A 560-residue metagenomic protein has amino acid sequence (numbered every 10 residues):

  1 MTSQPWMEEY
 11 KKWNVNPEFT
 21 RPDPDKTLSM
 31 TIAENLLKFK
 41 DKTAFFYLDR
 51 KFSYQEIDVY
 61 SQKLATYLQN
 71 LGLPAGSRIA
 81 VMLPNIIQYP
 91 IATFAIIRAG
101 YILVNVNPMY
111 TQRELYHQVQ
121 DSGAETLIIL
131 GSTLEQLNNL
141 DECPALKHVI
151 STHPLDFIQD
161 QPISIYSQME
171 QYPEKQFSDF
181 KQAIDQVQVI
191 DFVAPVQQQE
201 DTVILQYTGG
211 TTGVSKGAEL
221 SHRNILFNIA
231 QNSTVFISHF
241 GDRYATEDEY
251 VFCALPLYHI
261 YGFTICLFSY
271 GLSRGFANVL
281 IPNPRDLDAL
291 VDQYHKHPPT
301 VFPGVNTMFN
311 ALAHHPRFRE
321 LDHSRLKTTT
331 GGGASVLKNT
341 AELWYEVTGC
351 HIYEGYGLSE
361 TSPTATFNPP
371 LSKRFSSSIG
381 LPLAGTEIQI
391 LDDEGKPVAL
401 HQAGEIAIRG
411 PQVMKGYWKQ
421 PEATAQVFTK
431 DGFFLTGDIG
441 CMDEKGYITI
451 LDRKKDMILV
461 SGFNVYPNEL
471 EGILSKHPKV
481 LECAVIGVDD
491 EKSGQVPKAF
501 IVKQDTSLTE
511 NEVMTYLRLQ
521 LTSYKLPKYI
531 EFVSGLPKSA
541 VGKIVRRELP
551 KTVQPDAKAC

Functional and structural regions predicted by a protein language model:
P24, D41-I86, P90-F94, T111-Y116: Conserved AMP-binding/adenylate-forming core of the ANL superfamily
S53-Q55, V203-A230: Conserved AMP-binding A3 loop
D58-K63, A218-R243, F309-N310: Conserved structural elements of the adenylate-forming
N70-L71, R98-Q182, Q504-D505, E531: Structural core segment of the AMP-binding/adenylate-forming
Y110, Y116-H117, T133, G410 (+7 more regions): AMP-binding/adenylate-forming catalytic core of the ANL superfamily
Q171-Y207, V214, F240-Y250: Conserved pre-ATP/AMP-binding loop-to-beta segment of ANL
L226-Y250, Y258-T300, H315: Conserved AMP-binding/adenylation subdomain of ANL enzymes
S273, P299-G304, A313-R374, E387: Gly/Ser/Thr-rich phosphate-binding loop
